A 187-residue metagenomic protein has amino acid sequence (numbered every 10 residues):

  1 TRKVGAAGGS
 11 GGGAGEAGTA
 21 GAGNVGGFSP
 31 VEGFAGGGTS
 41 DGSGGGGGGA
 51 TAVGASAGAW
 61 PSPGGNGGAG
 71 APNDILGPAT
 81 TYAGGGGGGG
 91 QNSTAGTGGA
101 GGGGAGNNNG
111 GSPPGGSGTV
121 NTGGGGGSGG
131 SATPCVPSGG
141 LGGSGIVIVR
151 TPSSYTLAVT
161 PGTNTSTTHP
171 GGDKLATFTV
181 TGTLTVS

Functional and structural regions predicted by a protein language model:
T1-S187: Low-complexity, glycine/proline-biased repetitive segments and flexible coils/loops
